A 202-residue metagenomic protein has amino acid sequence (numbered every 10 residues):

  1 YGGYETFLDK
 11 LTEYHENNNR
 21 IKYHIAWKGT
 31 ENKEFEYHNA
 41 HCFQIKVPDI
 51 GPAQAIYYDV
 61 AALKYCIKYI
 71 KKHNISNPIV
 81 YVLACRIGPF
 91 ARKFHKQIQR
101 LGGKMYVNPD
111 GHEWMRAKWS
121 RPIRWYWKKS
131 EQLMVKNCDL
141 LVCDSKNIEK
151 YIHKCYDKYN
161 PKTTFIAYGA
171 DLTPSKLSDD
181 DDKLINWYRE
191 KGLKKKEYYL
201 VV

Functional and structural regions predicted by a protein language model:
Y1-G29, K72-I75: N-terminal subdomain of nucleotide-sugar transferases
W27, Y57, V82, V142-C143: Short beta-strand scaffold positions
A40-Y65, R116-I123: A short, charged, and often flexible helix/loop element on the N-terminal side of the glycosyltransferase catalytic
A55-Y65, I75-D110: An aromatic- and histidine-rich active-site surface loop
Y81, K136-S145, L200: A short beta-strand/loop micro-motif in the catalytic core of glycosyltransferases that engages the nucleotide-sugar
I123-L141: Membrane-proximal helix-turn-helix segments that form the acceptor-binding/catalytic region of lipid-linked
N147, G169: Carbohydrate-associated surface elements
I185-V202: Conserved donor-binding/catalytic core segment of Leloir-type glycosyltransferases
